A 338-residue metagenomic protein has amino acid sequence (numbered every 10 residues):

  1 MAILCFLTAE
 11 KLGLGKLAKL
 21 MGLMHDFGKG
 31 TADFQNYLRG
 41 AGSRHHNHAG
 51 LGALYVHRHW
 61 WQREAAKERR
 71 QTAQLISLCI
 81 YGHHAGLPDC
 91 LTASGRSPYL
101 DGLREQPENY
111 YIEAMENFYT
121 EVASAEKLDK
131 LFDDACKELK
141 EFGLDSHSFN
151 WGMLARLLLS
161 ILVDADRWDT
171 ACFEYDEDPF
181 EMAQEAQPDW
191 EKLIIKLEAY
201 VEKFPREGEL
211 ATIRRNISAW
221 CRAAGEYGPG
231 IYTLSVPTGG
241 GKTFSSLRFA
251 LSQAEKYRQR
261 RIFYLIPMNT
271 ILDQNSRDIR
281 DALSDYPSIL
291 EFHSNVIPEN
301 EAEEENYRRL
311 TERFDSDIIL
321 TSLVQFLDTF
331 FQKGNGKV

Functional and structural regions predicted by a protein language model:
M1-K196: Accessory nucleic-acid engagement/destabilization modules that flank
L4, G22, E198-S235: Conserved pre-motif I regulatory segment
D26-G28, H83-L87, D169, N269-I271 (+2 more regions): Conserved nucleotide-binding/hydrolysis micro-motifs of P-loop NTPases
L51-Y55, C79, F249, Q274-A282 (+1 more regions): Alpha-helical scaffold elements adjacent to nucleotide-binding pockets in ATP/GTP-utilizing enzyme cores
Y227-L251: Walker A/P-loop
S245, L251, R258-A282, S294-V296: Conserved Walker A/P-loop ATP-binding site and its immediately adjacent core in helicase/helicase-like ATPase domains
D285-N335: Inter-Walker segment of RecA-like/P-loop motor cores
